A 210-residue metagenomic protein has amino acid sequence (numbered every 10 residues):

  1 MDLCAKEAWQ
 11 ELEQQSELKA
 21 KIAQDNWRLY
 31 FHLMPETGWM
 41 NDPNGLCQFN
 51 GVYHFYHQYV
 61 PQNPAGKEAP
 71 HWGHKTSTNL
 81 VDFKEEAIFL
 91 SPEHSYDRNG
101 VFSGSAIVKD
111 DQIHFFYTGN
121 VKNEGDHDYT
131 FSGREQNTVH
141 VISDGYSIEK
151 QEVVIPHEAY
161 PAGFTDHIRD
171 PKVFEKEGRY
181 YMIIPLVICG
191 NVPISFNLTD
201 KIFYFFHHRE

Functional and structural regions predicted by a protein language model:
M1-E210: Beta-rich carbohydrate-recognition and catalytic domains
